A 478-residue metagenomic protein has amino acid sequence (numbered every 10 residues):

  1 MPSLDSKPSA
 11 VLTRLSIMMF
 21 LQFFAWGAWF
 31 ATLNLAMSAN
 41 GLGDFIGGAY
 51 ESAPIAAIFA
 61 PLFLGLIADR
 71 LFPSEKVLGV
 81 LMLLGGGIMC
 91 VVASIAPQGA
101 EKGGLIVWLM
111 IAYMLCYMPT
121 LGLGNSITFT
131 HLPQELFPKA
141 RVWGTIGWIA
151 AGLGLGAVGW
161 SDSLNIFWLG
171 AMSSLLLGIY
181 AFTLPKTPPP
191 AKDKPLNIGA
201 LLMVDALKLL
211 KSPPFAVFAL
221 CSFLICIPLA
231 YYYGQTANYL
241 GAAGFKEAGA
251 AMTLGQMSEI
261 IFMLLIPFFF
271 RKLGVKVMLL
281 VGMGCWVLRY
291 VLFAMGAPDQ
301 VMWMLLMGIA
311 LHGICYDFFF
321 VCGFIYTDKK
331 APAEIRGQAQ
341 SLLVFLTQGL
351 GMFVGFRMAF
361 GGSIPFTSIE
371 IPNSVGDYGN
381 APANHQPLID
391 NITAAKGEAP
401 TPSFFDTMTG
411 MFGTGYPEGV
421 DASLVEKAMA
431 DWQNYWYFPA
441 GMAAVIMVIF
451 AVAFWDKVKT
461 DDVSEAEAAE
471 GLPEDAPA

Functional and structural regions predicted by a protein language model:
M1-S9, L184-L220: Juxtamembrane intracellular "pre-TM" segments in multi-pass secondary transporters
P2-A57, P214-M252, F320, F356: Helix-loop boundary and gating motifs at the non-cytosolic
F20, I88-M89, E101-L123, I127 (+2 more regions): Hydrophobic core of transmembrane alpha-helices in multi-pass small-molecule transporters, especially MFS/SLC-type
L33, Y117-P133, F318-P332: Intracellular juxtamembrane helix-capping segments at the cytosolic ends of symmetry-related transmembrane helices
F59-P73, G159, I261-V275: Helix-to-loop junctions at the C-terminal end of transmembrane segments in multipass secondary transporters
L83-A100, G284-P298: C-terminal ends and interior cores of transmembrane alpha-helices in multi-pass membrane transporters/permeases
I166-T183, Q433-V452: Symmetry-related core transmembrane helices of the 12-TM Major Facilitator Superfamily/SLC fold
V277-G323: C-terminal transmembrane helical hairpin of 12-TM major facilitator-type secondary transporters
